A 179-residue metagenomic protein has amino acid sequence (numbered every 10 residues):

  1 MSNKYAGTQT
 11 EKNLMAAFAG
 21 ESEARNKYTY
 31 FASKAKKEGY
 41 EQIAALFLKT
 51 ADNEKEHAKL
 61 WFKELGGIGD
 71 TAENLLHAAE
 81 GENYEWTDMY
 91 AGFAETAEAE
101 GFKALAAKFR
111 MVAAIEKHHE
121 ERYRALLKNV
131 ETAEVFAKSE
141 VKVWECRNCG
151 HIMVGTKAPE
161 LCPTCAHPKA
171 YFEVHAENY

Functional and structural regions predicted by a protein language model:
M1-Y179: Non-heme di-metal
